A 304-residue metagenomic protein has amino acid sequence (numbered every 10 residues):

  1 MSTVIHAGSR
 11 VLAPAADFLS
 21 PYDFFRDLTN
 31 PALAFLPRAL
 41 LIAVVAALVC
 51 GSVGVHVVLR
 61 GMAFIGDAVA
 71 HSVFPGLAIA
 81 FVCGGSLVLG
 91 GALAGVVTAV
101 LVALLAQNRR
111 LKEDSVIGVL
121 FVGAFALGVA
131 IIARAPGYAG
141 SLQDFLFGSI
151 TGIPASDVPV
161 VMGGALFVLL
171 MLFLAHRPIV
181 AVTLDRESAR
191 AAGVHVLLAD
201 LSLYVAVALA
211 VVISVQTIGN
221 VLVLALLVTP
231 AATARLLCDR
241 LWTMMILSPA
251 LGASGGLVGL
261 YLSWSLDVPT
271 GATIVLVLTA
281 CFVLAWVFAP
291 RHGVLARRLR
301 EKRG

Functional and structural regions predicted by a protein language model:
M1-A47, R303: Membrane-interfacial amphipathic/re-entrant helices at transmembrane-helix boundaries
T3-P14, V268-G304: Cytosolic-side transmembrane-helix boundaries in multi-pass membrane proteins
P21-A32, G137-I153, Y261-W264: Membrane-interface helix termini and inter-helical loops of multi-pass transporters
A34-I42, L142-L169: Loop-to-helix entry region at the N-terminal start of transmembrane alpha-helices in multi-pass membrane transporters
L40-V44, V88-L93, S115-V119, V158-G163 (+3 more regions): Hydrophobic alpha-helical transmembrane segments
A46, D157-P230: Helix-loop-helix "hairpin" substructures at the membrane interface of multi-pass membrane proteins
L48, A70-F74, V96, V122 (+4 more regions): Hydrophobic alpha-helical segments embedded in the membrane of multi-pass proteins
V55-Y138, A234-S248, Y261-T270, P290: Short loop segments and helix-boundary regions at transmembrane helix junctions of multi-pass inner-membrane proteins
